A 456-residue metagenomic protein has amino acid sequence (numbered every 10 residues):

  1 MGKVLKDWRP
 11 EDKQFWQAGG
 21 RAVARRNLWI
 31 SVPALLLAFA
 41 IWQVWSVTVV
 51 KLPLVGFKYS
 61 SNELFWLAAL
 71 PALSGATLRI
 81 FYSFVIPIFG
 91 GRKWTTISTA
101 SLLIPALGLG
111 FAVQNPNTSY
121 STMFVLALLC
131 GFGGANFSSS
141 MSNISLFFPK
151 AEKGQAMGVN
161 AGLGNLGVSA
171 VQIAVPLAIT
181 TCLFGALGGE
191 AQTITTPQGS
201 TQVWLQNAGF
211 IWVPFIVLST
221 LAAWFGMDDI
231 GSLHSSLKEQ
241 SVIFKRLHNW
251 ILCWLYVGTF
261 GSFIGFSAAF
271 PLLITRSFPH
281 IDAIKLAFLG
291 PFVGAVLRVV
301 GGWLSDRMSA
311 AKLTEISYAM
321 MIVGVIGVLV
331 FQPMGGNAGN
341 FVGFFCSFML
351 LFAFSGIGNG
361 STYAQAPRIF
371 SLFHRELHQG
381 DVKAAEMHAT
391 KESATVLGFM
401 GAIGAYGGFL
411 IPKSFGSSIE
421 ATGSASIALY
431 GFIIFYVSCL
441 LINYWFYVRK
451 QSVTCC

Functional and structural regions predicted by a protein language model:
R26-F57, V171, F266-P271, Y363 (+1 more regions): Extracytoplasmic
W45-V50, R246-A295, G356-N359, Y363-A364 (+1 more regions): Extracytoplasmic gate region of multi-pass secondary transporters
W66-F84, F288-G301: Central cavity-lining transmembrane alpha-helices of secondary-active solute carriers, predominantly the Major
T77-Y120: Conserved MFS/SLC helix-loop-helix module at the cytosolic interface between two early adjacent transmembrane helices
A100-P116, A319-N337: C-terminal ends and interior cores of transmembrane alpha-helices in multi-pass membrane transporters/permeases
S119-A135, G339-N359: Hydrophobic core of transmembrane alpha-helices in multi-pass small-molecule transporters, especially MFS/SLC-type
G134, G154-F184, L397-I411: Glycine-rich segments within core transmembrane alpha-helices of 12-TM secondary carriers
T180-F184, I211-L233, I442-F446: C-terminal membrane-cytosol helix-exit motif in multi-pass small-molecule transporters
